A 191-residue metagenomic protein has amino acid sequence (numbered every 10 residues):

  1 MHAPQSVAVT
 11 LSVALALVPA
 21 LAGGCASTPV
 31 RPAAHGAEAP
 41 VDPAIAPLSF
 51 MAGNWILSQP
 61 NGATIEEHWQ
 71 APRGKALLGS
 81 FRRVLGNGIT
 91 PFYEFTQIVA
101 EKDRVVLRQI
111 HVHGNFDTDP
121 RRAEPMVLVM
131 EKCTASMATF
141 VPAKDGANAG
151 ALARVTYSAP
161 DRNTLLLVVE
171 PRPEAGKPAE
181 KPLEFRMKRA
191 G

Functional and structural regions predicted by a protein language model:
M1-V7: N-terminal secretory signal peptides that target proteins for export/translocation
T10-G23: Bacterial N-terminal signal peptides
A26-T28: Bacterial signal peptide processing site
A37, P120-A135, R162-G191: Edge beta-strand at a domain terminus
A39-N54: N-terminal helix-cap/turn-to-beta initiation motif at the start of protein domains
D42, L57-D145: Central antiparallel beta-sheet cores of small beta-barrel/beta-sandwich binding domains
P142-K144, A159, V169-P171: Short, structured patches in soluble enzyme cores that scaffold and shape functional sites
A153-N163: Extended Gly/Ser/Thr-rich low-complexity repeat segments, especially those forming or decorating extracellular
